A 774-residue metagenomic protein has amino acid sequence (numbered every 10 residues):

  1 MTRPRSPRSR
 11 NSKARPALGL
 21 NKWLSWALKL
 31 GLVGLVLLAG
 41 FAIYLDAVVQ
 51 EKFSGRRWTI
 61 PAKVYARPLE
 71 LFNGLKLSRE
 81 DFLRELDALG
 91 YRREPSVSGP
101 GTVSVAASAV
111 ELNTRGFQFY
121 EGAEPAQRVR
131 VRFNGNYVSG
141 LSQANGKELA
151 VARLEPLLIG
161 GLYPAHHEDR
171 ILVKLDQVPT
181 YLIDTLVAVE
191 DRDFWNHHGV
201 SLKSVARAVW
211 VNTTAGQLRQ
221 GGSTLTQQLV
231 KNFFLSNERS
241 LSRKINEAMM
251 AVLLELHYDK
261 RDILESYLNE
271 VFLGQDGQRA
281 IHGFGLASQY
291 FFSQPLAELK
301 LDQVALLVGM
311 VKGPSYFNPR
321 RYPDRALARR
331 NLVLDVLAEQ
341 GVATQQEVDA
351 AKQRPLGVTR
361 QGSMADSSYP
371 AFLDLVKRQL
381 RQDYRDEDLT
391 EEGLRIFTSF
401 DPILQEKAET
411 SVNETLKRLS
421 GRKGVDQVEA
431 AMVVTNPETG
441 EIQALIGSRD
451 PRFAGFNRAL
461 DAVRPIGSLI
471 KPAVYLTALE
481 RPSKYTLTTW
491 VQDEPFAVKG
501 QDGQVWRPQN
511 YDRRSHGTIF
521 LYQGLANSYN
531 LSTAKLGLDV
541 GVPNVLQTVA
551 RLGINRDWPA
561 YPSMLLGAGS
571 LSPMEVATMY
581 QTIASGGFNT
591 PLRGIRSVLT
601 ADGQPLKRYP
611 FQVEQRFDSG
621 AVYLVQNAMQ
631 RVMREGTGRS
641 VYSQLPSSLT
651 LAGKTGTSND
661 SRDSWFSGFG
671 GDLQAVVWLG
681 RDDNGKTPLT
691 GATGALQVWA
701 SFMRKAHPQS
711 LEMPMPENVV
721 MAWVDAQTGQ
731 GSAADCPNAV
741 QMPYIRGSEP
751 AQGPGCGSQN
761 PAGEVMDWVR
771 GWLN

Functional and structural regions predicted by a protein language model:
T2-R422, E441-Q443, E494, K535 (+2 more regions): Juxtamembrane regions of bacterial inner-membrane/periplasmic proteins, predominantly the peptidoglycan biogenesis
L86, L186, L229, I263 (+14 more regions): Residue-level preference for non-acidic, small/hydrophobic
I171-Q177, A251, E255, V311-R329 (+9 more regions): Active-site loop and adjoining helix of the penicillin-binding protein/serine DD-peptidase-beta-lactamase fold
W195-V205, I281-H282, T344-D349, F456 (+3 more regions): Short, well-structured active-site flanking segments
N196, E238, S242-R243, Y258-D259 (+4 more regions): Primarily short, surface-exposed interaction patches in extracytoplasmic proteins
V211-R239, Q294-A297, M364-S368, K484-V545 (+2 more regions): Conserved catalytic neighborhood of penicillin-recognizing serine enzymes
K231, L235, N269-L273, S293 (+13 more regions): Glycine-rich, acidic and aromatic/proline-enriched surface loops and short helix-turn segments that act as binding
T398-K423, M432-N436, L445, P451-N457 (+7 more regions): A penicillin-recognizing enzyme superfamily signal
